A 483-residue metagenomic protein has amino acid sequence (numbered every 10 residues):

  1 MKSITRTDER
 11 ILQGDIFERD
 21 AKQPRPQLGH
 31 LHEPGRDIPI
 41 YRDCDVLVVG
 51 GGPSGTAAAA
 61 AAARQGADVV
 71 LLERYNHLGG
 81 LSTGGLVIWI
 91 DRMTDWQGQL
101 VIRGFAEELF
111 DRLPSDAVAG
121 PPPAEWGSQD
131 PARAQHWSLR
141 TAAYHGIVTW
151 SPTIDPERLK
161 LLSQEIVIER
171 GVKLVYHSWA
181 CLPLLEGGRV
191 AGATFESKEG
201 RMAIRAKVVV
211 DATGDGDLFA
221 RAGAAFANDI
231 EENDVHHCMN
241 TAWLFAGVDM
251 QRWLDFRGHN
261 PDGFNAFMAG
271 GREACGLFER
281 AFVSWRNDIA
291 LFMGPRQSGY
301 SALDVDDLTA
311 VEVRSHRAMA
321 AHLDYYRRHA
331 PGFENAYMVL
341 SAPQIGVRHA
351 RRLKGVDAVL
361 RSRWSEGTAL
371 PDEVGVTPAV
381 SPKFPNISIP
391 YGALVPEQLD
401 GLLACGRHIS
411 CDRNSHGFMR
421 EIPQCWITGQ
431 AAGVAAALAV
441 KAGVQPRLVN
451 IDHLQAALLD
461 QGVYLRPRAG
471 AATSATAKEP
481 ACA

Functional and structural regions predicted by a protein language model:
K2-E18, W126-T153, E157-L161, E169 (+2 more regions): Mobile, glycine/GP-rich and aromatic-enriched active-site lid/loop segments adjacent to catalytic centers
K2-Q27, G35, A67-D68, R74-L182: Conserved N-terminal/central alpha/beta ligand/cofactor-binding core
I38-G52: Beta1/beta-strand and adjacent pyrophosphate-binding region of the FAD-binding site in flavoprotein oxidoreductases
R42-C44, E199-V208: Core beta-strand elements of the Rossmann-like FAD/NAD(P) dinucleotide-binding domain in flavoenzyme oxidoreductases
V49, I204-D215: Short hydrophobic core segments
L184-A203: Conserved beta-strand-loop-beta-strand element in the redox core of flavoprotein oxidoreductases
D211-F226: Flavin (primarily FAD) binding-site architecture
I427-G443: Internal hydrophobic alpha-helix adjacent to the cofactor/substrate pocket in enzyme cavities
